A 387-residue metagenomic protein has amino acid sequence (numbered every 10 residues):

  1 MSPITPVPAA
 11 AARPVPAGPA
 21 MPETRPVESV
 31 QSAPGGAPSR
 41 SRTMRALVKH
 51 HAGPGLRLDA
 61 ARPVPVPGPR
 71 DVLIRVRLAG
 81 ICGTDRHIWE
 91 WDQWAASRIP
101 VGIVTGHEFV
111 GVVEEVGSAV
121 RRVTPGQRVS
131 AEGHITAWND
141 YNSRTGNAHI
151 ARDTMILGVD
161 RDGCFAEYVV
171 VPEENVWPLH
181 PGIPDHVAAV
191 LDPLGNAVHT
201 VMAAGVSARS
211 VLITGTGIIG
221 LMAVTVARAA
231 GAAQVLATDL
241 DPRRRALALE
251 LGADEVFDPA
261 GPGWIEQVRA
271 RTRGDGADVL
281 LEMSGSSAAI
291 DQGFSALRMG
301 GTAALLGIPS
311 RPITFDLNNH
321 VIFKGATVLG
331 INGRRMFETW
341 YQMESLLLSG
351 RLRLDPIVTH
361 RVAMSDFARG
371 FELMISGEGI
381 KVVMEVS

Functional and structural regions predicted by a protein language model:
S2-P3, V7, G18, P22-M44 (+6 more regions): C-terminal capping/lid region of NAD(P)-dependent oxidoreductase domains
R45, R75, V110-V112, Q234 (+1 more regions): Residues located in well-ordered beta-strands
V64-A79, Q93-Y141, H180-G182: Glycine-rich beta-strand-centered segment in the early N-terminal region that forms part of a ligand/cofactor-binding
R98, I135-T214: NAD(P)H dinucleotide-binding glycine-rich loop of Rossmann-like/cofactor-binding domains, especially the beta1-alpha1
P181-P262, E266: Mid-domain Rossmann-like dinucleotide-binding core that forms the NAD(H)/NADP(H) cofactor-binding site
A204-S207, E250-T327, A368: Glycine-rich cofactor phosphate-binding loops and adjacent beta1-alpha1 units of small-molecule cofactor enzyme domains
R311-H360, A368-R369: C-terminal substrate-binding/catalytic core of Rossmann-like NAD(P)-dependent dehydrogenases/reductases
